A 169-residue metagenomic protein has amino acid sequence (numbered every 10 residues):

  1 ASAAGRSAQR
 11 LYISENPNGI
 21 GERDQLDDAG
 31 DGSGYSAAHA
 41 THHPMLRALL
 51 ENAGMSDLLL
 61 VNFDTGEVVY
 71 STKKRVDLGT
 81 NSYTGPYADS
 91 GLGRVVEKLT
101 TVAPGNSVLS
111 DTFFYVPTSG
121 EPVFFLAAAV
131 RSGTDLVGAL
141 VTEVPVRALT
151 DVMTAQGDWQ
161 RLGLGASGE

Functional and structural regions predicted by a protein language model:
A1-G30: Alpha-helical transmembrane helix bundles of large polytopic membrane transport and channel proteins
A1-G5, S110, E169: Short intrinsically disordered, low-complexity coil segments enriched in acidic
D31-Y35, H39-R147, D151: Extracytoplasmic/periplasmic ligand-binding sensor regions of membrane-associated signaling proteins
D151-D158: Membrane-interface helix-start motif
Q160-E169: Short, intrinsically disordered, charge-balanced linker/junction segments flanking boundaries in proteins
